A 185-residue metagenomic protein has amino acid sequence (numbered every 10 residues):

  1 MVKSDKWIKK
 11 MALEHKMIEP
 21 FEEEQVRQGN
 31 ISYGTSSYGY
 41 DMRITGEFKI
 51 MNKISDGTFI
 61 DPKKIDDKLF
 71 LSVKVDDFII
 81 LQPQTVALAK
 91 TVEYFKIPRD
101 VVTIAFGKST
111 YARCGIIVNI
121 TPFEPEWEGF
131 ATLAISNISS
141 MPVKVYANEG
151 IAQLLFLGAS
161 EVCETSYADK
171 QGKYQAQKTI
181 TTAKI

Functional and structural regions predicted by a protein language model:
M1-I185: Non-catalytic terminal segments and appended small domains
